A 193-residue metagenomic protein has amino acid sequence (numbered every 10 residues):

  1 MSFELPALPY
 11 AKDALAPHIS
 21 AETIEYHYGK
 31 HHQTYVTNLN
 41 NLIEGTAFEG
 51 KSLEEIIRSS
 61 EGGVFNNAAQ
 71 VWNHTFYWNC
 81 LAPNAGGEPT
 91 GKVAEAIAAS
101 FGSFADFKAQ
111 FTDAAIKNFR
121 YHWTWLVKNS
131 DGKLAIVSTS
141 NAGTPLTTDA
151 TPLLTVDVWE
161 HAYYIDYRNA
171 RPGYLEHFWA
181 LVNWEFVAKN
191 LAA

Functional and structural regions predicted by a protein language model:
M1-A193: Feature for soluble, non-membrane regions of globular proteins
